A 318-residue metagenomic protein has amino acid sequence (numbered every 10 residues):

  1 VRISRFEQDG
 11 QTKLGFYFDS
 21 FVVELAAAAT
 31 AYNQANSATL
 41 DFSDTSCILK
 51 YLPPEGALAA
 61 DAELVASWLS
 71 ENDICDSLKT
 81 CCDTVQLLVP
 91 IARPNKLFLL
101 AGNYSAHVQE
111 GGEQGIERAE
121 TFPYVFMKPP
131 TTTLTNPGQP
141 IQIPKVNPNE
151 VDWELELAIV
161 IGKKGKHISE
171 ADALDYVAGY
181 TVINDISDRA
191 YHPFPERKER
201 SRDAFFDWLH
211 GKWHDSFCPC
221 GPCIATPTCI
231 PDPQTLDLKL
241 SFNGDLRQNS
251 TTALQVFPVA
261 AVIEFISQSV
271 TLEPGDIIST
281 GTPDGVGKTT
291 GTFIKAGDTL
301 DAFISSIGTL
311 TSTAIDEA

Functional and structural regions predicted by a protein language model:
V1-A119, P123, K239, T299-F303: N-terminal non-catalytic cap/leader segment that marks the start of a structured domain
Q8-D9, T80, H107, Q142 (+1 more regions): Catalytic-pocket segment enriched in acidic/His residues
L87-V89, G112-I116, Q142-V151, G165-D172 (+2 more regions): A generic local secondary-structure boundary/capping motif
I116-T135, W153, A296-S306: Structural signature of FAD isoalloxazine-binding scaffolds in flavoprotein oxidoreductases
R118-T121, V125-P129, A173-R200, W208 (+1 more regions): Flexible glycine-rich active-site/ligand-binding loops centered on an Asp-His dyad
V125, T133-N147, V160-I168: Active-site glycine-rich loop that binds ribose-phosphate moieties when present
